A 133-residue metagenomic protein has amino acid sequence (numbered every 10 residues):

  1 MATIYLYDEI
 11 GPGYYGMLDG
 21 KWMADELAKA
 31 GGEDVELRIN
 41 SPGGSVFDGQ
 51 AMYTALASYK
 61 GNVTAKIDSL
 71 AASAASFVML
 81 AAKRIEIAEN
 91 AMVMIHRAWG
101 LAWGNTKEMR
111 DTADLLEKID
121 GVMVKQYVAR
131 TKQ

Functional and structural regions predicted by a protein language model:
M1-Q133: Terminal-region recognition feature
